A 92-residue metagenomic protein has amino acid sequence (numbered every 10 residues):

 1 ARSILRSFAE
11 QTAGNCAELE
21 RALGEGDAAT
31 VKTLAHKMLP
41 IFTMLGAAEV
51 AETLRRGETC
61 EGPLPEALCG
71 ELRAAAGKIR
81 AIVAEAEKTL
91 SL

Functional and structural regions predicted by a protein language model:
R2-I4, F8-E10, I41-L92: Amphipathic, coiled-coil-like alpha-helical segments
K32: Conserved catalytic core of two-component sensor histidine kinases
